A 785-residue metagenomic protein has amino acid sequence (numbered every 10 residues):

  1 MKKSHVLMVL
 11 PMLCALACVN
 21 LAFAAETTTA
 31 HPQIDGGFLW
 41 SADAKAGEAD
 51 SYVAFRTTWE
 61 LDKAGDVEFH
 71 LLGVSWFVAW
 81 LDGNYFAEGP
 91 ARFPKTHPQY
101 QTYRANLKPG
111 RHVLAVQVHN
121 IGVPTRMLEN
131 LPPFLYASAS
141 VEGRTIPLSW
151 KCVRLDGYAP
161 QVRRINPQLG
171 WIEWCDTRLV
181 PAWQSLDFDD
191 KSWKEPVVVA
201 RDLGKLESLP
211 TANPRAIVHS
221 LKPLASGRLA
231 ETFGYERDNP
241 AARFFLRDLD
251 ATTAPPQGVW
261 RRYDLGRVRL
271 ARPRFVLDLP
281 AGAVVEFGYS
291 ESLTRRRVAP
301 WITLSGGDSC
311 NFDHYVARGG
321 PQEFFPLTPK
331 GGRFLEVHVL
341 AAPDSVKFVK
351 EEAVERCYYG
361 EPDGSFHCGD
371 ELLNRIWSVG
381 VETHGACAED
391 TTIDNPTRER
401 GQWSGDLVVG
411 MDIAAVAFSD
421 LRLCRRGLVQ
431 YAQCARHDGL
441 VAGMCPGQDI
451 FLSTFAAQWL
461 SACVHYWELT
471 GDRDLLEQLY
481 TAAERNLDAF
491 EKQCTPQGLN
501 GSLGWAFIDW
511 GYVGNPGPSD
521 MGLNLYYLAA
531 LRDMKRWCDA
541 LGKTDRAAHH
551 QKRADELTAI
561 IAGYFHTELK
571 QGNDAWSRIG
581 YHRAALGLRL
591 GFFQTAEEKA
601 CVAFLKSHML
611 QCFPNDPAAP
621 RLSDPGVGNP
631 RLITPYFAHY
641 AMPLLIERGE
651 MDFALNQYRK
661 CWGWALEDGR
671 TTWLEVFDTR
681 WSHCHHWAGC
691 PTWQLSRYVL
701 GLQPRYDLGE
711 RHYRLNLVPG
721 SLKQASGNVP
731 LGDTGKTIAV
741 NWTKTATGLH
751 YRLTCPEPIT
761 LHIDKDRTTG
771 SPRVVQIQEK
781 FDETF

Functional and structural regions predicted by a protein language model:
M1-H5: Positively charged n-region of N-terminal signal peptides that target proteins for export
M8-N20: Bacterial N-terminal signal peptides
A25-D394, D406, R422-L423, V441-C445 (+5 more regions): Extracellular/oxidizing-compartment recognition motifs
Q99-Y100, G319-Q322, T392-R398, V441-I450 (+5 more regions): Active-site-adjacent structural elements in folded domains
T145-P147, R296, S345-V379, G385-A386 (+7 more regions): Active-site acid/base region of carbohydrate-active enzymes
N166, W174-P181, D652-F785: Non-catalytic C-terminal accessory modules of carbohydrate-active enzymes
R272-E291, L335-L340, R400, S404-Y431 (+4 more regions): Alpha-helical support elements that line or immediately flank enzyme active sites and cofactor-binding pockets
L407, C434-C445, N615-S623, R631-Y636 (+2 more regions): C-terminal catalytic domain of Rieske-type non-heme iron oxygenases
